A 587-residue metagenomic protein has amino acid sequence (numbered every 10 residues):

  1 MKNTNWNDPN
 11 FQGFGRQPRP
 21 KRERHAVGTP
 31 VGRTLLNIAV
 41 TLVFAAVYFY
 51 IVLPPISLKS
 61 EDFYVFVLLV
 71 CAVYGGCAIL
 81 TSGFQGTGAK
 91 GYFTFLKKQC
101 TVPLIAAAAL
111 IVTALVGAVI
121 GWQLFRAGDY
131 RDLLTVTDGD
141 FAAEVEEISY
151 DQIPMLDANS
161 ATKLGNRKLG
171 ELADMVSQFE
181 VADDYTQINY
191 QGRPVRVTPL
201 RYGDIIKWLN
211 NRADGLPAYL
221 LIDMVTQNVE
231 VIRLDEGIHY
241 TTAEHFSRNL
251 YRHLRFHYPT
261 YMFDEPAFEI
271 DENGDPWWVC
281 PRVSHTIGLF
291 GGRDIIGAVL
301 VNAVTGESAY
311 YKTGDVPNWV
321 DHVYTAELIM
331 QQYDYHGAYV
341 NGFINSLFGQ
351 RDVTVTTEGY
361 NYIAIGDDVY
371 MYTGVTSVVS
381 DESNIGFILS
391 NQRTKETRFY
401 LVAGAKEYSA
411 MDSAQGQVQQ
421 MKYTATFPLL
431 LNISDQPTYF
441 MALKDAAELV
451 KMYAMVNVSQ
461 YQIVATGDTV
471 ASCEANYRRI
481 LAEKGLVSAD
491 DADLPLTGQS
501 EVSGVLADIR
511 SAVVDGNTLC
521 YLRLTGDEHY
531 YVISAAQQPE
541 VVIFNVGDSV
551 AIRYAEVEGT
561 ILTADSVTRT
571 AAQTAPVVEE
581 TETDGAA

Functional and structural regions predicted by a protein language model:
K2-A587: Soluble extracytoplasmic regions of secretory-pathway and membrane proteins
